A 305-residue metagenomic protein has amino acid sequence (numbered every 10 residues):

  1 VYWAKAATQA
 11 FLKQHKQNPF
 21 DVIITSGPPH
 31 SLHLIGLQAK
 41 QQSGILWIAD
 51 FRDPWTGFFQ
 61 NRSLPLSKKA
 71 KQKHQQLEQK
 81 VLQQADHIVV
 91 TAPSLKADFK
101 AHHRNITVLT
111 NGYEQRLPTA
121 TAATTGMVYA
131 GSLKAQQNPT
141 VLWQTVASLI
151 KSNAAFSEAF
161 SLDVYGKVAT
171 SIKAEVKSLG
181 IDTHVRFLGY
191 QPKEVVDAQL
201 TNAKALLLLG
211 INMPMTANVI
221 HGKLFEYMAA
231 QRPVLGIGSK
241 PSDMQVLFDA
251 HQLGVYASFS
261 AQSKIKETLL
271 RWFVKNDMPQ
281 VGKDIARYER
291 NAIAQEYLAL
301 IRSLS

Functional and structural regions predicted by a protein language model:
K5-L12, S31-L34, Q38-Q42, W55-T56 (+1 more regions): Membrane-proximal helix-turn-helix segments that form the acceptor-binding/catalytic region of lipid-linked
F11-L32, G44-I48: Short N-terminal targeting/anchoring amphipathic segment
D86, L200-A217: Acidic donor-binding loop of glycosyltransferase active sites
T91-S94, L109-G112: Carbohydrate-associated surface elements
A120-A147, I293: Conserved donor-binding/catalytic core segment of Leloir-type glycosyltransferases
A159-G166, S171-D197: Nucleotide-activated donor-binding/catalytic signature segment of Leloir-type glycosyltransferases, i.e., the conserved
S239-L270: Change "using UDP/GDP/dTDP sugars" to "using nucleotide sugars
F259-K266, F273-S303: A charged, aromatic-enriched C-terminal amphipathic alpha-helix characteristic of glycosyltransferases across folds
